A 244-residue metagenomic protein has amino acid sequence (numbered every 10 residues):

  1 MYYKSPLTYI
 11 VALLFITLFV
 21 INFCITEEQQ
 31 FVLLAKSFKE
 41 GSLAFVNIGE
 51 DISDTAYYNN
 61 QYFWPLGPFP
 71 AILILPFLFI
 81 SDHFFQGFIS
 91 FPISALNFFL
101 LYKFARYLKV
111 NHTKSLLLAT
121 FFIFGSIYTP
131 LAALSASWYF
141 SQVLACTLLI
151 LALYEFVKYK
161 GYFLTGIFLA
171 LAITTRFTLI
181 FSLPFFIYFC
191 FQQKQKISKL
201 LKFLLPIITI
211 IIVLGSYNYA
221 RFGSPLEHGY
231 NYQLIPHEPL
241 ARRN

Functional and structural regions predicted by a protein language model:
M1-T26, H112-L116, K202-L205: Start-transfer (signal-anchor) and selected internal transmembrane alpha helices of multi-pass inner/ER membrane
N22-E27, L200-N244: Membrane-lumen/periplasm interface segments of specific transmembrane helices in polyprenyl phosphate-linked
A56-S81, V143: Short hydrophobic/aromatic helix or loop-helix immediately within or flanking a transmembrane segment in polytopic
F84-V110, L151: Transmembrane-helix motifs of polytopic, lipid-linked glycan transferases
S115-I127, Y154, G166-I173: Short helix- or helix-capping micro-motifs that position conserved polar/aromatic residues at function-defining sites
L144, L149-F163: Membrane-interface transmembrane helices that cradle and orient dolichyl/undecaprenyl
L169-I187: Transmembrane helices and adjacent periplasmic/lumenal helix-loop junctions of polyprenol-phosphate-dependent
F181-I208, I212: Perimembrane helix-loop-helix junctions
